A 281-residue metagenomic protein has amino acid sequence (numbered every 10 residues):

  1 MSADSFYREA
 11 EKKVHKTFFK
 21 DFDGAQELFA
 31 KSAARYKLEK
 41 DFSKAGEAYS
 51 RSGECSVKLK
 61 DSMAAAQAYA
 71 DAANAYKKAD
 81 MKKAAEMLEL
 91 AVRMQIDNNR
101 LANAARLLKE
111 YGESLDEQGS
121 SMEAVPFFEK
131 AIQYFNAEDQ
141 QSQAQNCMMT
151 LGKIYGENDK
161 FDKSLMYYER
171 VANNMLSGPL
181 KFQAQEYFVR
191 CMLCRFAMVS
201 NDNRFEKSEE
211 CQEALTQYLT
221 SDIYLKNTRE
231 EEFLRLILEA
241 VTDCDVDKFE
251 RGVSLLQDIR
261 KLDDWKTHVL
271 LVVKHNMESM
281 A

Functional and structural regions predicted by a protein language model:
M1-S5, H15, K20-D23, S43 (+9 more regions): Residue signature of alpha-solenoid helical repeat architecture, marking inter-repeat boundaries and helix-start
M1-S62: Internal amphipathic alpha-helical repeat/solenoid segments
F6-Y7, L28-F29, F42, Y49 (+9 more regions): TPR repeat positional signature
E11-K12, A33-A34, G53-E54, A73-N74 (+7 more regions): Amphipathic alpha-helical segments of tetratricopeptide repeats
F19, E39, L59, K78-A79 (+7 more regions): Structural motif corresponding to the intra-repeat A-B loop/turn of tetratricopeptide repeats
A45-S120: A generic tandem-repeat structural signature
F128-A131, Q140-A281: Structured C-terminal portions of repeat-based eukaryotic scaffold domains
